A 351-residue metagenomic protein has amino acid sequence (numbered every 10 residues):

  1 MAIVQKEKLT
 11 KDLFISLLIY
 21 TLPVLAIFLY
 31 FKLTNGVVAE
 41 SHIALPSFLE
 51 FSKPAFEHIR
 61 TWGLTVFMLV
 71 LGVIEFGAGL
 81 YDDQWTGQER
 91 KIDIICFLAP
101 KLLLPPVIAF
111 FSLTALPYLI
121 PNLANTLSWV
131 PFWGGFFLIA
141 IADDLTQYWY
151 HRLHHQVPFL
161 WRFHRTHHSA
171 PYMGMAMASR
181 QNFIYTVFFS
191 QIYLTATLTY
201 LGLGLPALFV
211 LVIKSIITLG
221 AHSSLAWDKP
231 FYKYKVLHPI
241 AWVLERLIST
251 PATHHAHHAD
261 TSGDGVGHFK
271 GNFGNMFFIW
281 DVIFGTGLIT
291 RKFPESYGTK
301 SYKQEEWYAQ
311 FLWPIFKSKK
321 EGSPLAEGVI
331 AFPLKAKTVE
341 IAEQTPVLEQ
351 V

Functional and structural regions predicted by a protein language model:
M1, G77-T86: Cytoplasmic membrane-interface regions of multi-pass membrane proteins
A2-T21, F56-I59: N-terminal membrane topogenic signal
S16, H42-E75, G87-P105: Alpha-helical transmembrane segments in multi-pass membrane proteins
I19-V38, V70-A78: Alpha-helical transmembrane segments of multi-pass membrane proteins
A26-A44, A109-I120: Membrane-helix interface motif
L69-L80, W149-F159: Membrane-water interface of transmembrane alpha-helices
C96-F111, Y118-F293: Membrane-embedded catalytic scaffold of the fatty acid hydroxylase/desaturase
P206, T290-V351: A membrane-cytosol interface segment of integral membrane proteins
